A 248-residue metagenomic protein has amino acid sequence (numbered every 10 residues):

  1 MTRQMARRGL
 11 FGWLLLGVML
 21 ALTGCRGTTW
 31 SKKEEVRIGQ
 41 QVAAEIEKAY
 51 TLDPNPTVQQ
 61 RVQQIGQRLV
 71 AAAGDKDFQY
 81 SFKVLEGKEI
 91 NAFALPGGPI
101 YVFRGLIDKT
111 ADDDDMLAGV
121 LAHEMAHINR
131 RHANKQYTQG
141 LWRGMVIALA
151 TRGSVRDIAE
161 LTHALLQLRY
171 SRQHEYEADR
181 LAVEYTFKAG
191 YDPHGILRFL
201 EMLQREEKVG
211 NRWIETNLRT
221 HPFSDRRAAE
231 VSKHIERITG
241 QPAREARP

Functional and structural regions predicted by a protein language model:
M1-L14: Bacterial N-terminal signal peptides that target proteins for export
W13, L22-P248: A Zn2+-metalloprotease active-site environment signal
V18-L20: Residue-level signal for mature regions of secreted extracellular proteins and peptides
